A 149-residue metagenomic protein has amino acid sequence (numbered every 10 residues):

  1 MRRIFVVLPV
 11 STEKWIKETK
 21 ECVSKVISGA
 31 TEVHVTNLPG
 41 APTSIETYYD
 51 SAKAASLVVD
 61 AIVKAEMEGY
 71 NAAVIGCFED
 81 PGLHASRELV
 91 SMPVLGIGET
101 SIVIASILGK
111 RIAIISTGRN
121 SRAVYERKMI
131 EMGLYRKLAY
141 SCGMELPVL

Functional and structural regions predicted by a protein language model:
M1-I16, I112-S116, M144: Short beta-strand segments enriched in small/hydrophobic residues
V6-V7, M67-C77: Periplasmic-binding protein-like
T19-T31: A short, Lys/Arg-enriched amphipathic alpha-helix followed by its capping loop at the start of a domain
T31, K110-I112: Hydrophobic structural segments
T36-S56, L149: N-terminal beta-loop-helix "entrance" segment that forms/cooperates in small-molecule cofactor or anionic ligand
A52-G69: Short, well-structured alpha-helical segments in soluble
R87-L108: Short, acidic/small-residue loops that bind anionic groups at enzyme active sites
E126-L149: Active-site rim beta-loop-alpha module in soluble metabolic enzymes
